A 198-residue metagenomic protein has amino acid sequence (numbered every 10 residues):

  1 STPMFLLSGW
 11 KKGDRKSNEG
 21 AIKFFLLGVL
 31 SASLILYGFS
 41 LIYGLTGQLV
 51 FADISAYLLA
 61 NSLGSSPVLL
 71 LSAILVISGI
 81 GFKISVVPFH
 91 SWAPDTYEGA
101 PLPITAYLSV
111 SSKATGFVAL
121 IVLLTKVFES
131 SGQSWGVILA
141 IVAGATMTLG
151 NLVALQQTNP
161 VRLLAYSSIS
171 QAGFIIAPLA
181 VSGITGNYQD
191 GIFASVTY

Functional and structural regions predicted by a protein language model:
S1-Y198: Alpha-helical transmembrane segments of multi-pass membrane proteins predominantly involved in bioenergetics
